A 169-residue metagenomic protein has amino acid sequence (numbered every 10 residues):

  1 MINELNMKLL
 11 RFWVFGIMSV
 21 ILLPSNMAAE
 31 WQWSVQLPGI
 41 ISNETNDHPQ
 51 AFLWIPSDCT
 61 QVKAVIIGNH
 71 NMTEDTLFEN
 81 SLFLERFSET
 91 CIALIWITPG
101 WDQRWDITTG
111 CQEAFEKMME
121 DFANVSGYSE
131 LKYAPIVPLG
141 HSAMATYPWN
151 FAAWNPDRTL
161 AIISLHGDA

Functional and structural regions predicted by a protein language model:
E4-V14: Bacterial N-terminal signal peptides that target proteins for export
W13-L22: Bacterial N-terminal signal peptides
N26-V65, I136-L139, A143-F151: A domain-start/cap signature at the N-terminus of enzymes
S57-V62, D106-T146, A153-R158: Gly/Ser-rich "nucleophile elbow"/oxyanion-hole loop immediately N-terminal to the catalytic nucleophile in hydrolases
C59-K63, G68-W105: Short substrate-entry loop that stabilizes the transition state in hydrolases
H70-M72, H141, P148, A152 (+1 more regions): Cell-envelope and extracellular/periplasmic
D157-A169: A conserved short beta-strand
